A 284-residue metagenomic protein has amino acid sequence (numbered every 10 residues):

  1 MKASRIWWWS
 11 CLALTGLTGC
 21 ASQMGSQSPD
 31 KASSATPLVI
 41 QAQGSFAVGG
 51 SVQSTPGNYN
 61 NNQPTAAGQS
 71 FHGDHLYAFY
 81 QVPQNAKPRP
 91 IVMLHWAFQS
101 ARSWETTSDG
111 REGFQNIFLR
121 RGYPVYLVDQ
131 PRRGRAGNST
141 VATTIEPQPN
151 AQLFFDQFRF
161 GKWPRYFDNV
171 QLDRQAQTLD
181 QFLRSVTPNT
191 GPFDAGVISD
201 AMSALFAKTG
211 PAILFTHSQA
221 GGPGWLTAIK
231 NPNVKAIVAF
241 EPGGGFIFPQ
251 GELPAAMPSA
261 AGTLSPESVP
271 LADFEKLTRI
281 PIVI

Functional and structural regions predicted by a protein language model:
P29-A86: N-terminal cap/lid segment of alpha/beta-hydrolase-fold proteins
P88-W96: Short beta-strand element of the alpha/beta-hydrolase
H95-T107: Active-site glycine-rich loops that stabilize anionic/oxyanionic intermediates across multiple enzyme folds
R111-G137: Conserved alpha/beta-hydrolase
G191-A212: Conserved acidic catalytic loop of the alpha/beta-hydrolase fold
F215-G224: Gly/Ala-rich beta-loop-alpha elbow adjacent to hydrolase catalytic centers
G243-I284: The feature captures the conserved acid-bearing segment of alpha/beta-hydrolase catalytic domains
